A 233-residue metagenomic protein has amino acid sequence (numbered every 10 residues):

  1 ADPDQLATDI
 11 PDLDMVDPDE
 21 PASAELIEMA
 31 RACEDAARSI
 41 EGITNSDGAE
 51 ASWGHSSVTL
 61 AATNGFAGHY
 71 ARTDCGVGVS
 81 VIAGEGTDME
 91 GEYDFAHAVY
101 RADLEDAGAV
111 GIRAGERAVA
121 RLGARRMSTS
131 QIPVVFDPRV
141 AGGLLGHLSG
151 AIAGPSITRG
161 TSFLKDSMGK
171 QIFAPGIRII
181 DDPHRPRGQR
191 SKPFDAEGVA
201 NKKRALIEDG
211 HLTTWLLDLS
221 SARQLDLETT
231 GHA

Functional and structural regions predicted by a protein language model:
A1-K202, E208-H211: Active-site bordering "gate/hinge" segments that shape substrate access to catalytic or cofactor-binding pockets
H211-A233: C-terminal, non-catalytic macromolecule-binding modules
